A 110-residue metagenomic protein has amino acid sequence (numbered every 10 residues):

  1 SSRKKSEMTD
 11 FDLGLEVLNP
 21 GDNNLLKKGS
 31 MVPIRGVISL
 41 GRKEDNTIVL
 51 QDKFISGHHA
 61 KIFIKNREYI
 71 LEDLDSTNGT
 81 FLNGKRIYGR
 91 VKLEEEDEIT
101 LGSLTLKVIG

Functional and structural regions predicted by a protein language model:
S1-Q51, F63, T100: Intrinsically disordered, low-complexity acidic Ser/Thr-rich regulatory segments
M8-G14, I34-R35, S56, L74-S76 (+1 more regions): A short, compositionally biased
G21, E44, F54, D75 (+1 more regions): A broadly conserved detector of short glycine/acidic/proline-rich loop/turn motifs that flank catalytic sites and bind
L40, H58-L82, E96, L106: Short hydrophobic/aromatic patches on the structural cores and recognition surfaces of FHA
F81-G110: C-terminal boundary/linker segments immediately following FHA domains
